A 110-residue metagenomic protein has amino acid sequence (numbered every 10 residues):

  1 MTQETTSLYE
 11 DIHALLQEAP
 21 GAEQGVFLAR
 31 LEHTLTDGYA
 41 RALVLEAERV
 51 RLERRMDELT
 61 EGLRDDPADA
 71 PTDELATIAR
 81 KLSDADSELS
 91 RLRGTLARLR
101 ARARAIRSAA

Functional and structural regions predicted by a protein language model:
M1-E10: Eukaryotic long, low-complexity intrinsically disordered regulatory regions enriched in serine/proline and acidic/polar
Y9-T36, D66, R107-A110: Short, charge-rich amphipathic alpha-helices with coiled-coil/heptad character
L16, E23, R30-H33, D37 (+6 more regions): Residue preference for a single heptad-register face of alpha-helical coiled-coils
R49-L75: Extended alpha-helical coiled-coil "stalk/arm" regions that act as elongated linkers or oligomerization scaffolds
E61, L89-A110: Long amphipathic alpha-helical coiled-coil segments
